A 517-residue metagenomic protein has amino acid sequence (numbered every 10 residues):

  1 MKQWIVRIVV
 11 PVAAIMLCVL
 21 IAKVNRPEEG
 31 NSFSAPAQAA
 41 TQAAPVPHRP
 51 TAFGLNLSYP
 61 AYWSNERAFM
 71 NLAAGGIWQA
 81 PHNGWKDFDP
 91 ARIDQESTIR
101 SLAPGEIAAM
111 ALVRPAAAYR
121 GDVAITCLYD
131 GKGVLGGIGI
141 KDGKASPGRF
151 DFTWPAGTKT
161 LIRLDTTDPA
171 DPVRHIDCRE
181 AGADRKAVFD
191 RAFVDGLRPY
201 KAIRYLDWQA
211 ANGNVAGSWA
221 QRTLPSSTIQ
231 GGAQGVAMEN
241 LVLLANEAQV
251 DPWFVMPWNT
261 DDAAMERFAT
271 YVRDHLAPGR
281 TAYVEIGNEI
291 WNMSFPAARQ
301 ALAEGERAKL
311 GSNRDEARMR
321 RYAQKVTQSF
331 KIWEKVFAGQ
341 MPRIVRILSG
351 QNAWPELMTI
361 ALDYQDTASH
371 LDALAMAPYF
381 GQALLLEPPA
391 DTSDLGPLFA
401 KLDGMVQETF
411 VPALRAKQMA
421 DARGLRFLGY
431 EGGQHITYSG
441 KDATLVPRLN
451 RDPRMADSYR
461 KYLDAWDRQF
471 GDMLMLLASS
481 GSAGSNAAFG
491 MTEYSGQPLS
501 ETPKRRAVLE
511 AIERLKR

Functional and structural regions predicted by a protein language model:
W4-R7, P11, I15-I286, W291-D403 (+4 more regions): Non-catalytic accessory regions flanking glycosidase/transglycosidase catalytic cores in CAZymes
